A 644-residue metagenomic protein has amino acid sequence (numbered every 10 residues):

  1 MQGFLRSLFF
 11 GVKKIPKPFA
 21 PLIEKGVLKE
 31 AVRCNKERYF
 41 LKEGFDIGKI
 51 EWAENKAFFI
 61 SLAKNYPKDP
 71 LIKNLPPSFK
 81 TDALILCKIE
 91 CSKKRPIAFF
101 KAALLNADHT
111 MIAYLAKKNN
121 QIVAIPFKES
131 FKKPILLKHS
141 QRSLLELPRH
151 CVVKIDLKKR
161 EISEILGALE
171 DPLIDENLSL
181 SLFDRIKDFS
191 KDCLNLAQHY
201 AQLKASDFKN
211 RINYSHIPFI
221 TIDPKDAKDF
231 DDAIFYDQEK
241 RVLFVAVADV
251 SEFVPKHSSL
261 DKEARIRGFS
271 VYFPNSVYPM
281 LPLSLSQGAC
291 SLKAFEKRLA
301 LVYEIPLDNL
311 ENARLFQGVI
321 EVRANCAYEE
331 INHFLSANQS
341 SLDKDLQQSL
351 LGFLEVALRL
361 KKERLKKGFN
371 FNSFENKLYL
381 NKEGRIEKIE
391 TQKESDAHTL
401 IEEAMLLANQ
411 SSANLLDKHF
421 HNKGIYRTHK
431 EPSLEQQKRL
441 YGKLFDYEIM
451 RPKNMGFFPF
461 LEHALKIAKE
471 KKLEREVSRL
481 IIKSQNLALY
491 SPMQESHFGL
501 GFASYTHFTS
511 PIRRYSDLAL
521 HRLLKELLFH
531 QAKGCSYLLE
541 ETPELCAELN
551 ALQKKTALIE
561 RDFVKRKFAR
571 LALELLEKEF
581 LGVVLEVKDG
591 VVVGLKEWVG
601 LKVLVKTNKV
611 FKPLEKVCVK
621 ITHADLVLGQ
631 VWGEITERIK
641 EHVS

Functional and structural regions predicted by a protein language model:
M1-V247, S251-K297, D308-L310, C326 (+3 more regions): Charge-lined substrate channels and their catalytic hotspots, especially those that engage the 3′ end of RNA
Q2, I97, K159, L173 (+20 more regions): Alpha-helix initiation and N-capping motif
K25, K88, A103, A107 (+12 more regions): Conserved, well-folded catalytic cores of nucleic-acid-processing and energy-transducing macromolecular machines
K29-E30, K187, K423-G424, I449-K453: Residue-level detector of short coil/turn "hinge" positions at structural boundaries
K138, D223-E435, I449, S496-R514 (+1 more regions): Feature marking long nucleic-acid-engaging regions of large polymerase/nuclease enzymes
E170, D229, E252-V254, E387 (+5 more regions): Flexible loop/turn segments at secondary-structure boundaries
N177, D192-N195, I212-S215, R314-F316 (+6 more regions): Short coil/turn segments at secondary-structure boundaries
S411, L440, L444-S644: Structured C-terminal cores of nucleic-acid metabolism proteins
